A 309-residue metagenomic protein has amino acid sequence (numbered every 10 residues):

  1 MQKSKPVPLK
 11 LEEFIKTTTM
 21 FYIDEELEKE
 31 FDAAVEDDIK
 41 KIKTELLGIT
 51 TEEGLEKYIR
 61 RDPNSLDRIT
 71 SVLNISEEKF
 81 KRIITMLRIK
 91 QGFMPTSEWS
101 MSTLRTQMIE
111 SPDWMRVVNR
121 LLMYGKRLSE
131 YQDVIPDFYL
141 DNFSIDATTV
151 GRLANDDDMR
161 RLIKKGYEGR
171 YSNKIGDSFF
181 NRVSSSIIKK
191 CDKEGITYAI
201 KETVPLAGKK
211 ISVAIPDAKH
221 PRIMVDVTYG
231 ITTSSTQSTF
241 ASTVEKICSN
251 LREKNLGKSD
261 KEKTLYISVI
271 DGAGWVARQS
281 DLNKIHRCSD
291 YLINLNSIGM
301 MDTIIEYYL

Functional and structural regions predicted by a protein language model:
M1-T149: Nuclease-adjacent, charged terminal/linker segments that flank catalytic cores
L46, G166-Y171, T228-S235: Short coil/turn segments at secondary-structure junctions
N64, N74, N119, N142 (+7 more regions): Detector for Asparagine
S111, V118, R161-K164, L251: Bulky hydrophobic/aromatic packing residues
A147-G151, K174-S178, K246-I247: Short acidic/polar alpha-helix capping motifs at helix-coil junctions
T148, R152-R161: Ser/Thr/Pro-rich, charge-biased intrinsically disordered regulatory regions of eukaryotic nuclear proteins
M159-I200: Acidic-basic catalytic patches of nuclease active cores, encompassing PD-(D/E)XK and other metal-cofactor nuclease
I188-L309: Catalytic core segments in nucleotide and nucleic-acid processing enzymes
